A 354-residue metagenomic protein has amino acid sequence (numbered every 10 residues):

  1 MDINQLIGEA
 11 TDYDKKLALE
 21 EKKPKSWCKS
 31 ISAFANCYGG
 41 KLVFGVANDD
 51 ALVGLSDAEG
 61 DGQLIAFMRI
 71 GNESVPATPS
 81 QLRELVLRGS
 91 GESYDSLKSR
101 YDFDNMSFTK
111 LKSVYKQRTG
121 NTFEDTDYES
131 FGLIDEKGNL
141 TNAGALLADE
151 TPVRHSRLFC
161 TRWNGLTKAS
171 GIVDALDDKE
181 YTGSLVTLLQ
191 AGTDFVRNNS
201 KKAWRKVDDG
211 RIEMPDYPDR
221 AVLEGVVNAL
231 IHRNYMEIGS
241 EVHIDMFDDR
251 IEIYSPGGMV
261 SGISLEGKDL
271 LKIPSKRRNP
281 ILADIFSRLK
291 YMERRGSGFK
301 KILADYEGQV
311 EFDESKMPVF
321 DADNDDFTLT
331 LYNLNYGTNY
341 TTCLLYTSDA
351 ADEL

Functional and structural regions predicted by a protein language model:
M1-G337: Conserved N-terminal catalytic/coupling substructures associated with nucleotide/phosphate chemistry
D61-G62, C343-L345: Short, compositionally biased segments
K98, L345-Y346: Compositionally biased amphipathic helical and low-complexity segments enriched in hydrophobic
Y336-L344: Extended alpha-helical interface modules used as scaffolds for assembling large macromolecular complexes
Y346-L354: Conserved small/polar residues in nucleotide/adenosyl-binding loops
